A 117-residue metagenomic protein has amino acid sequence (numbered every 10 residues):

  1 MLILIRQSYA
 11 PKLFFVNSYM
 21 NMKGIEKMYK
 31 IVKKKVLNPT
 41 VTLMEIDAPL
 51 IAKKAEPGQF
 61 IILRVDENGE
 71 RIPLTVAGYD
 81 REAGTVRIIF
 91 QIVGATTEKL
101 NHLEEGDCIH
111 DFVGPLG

Functional and structural regions predicted by a protein language model:
M1, M20-M22: Methionine residue identity
K23-E105: Ferredoxin-reductase
I61, I109-F112: Generic structural signal for buried aliphatic residues
D66, G114-P115: Short, surface-exposed secondary-structure boundary micro-motifs
T96, P115-L116: A generic "binding-loop/recognition-motif" signal
H102, L116-G117: Iron-sulfur-associated redox domains of electron-transfer enzymes in respiratory and anaerobic energy metabolism
